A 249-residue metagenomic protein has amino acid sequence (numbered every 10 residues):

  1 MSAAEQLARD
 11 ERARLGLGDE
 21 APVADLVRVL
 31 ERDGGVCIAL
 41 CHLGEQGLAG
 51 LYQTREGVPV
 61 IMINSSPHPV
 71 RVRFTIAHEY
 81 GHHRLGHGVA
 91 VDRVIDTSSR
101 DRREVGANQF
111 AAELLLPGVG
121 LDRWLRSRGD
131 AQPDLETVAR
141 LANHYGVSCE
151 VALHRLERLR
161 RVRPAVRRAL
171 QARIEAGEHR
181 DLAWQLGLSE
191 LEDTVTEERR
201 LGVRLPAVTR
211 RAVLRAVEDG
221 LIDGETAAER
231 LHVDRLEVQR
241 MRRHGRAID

Functional and structural regions predicted by a protein language model:
M1-D249: Active-site hotspot residues in diverse enzymes, especially metal/ion-binding acidic/histidine motifs
